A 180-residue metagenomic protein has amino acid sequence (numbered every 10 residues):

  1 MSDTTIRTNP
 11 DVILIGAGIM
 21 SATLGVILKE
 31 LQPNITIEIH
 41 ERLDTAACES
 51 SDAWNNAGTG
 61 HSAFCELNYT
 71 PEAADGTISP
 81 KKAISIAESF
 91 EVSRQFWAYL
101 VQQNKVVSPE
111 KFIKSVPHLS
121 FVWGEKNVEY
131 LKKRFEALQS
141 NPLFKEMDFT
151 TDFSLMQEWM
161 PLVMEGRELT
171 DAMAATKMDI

Functional and structural regions predicted by a protein language model:
M1-P10: A short, basic/flexible loop-to-alpha-helix module at the beginning of a structural domain
N9, V116-H118, A175: Short, solvent-exposed beta-strand edge segments and adjacent coil->beta transition regions
P10-E38: N-terminal Rossmann-like FAD-binding beta1-loop-alpha1 element of flavoenzymes
I19, D44, E125-K126: Short, glycine/serine-rich, charged loops/turns that create anion-binding and catalytic segments at active sites
T23-G25, R42-T45, N104-V107: Short alpha-helical segments and helix-capping/turn motifs at coil-helix boundaries
K29-A53: Glycine-rich FAD pyrophosphate-binding loop
A57-L169: Dinucleotide-binding Rossmann-like beta1-alpha1 core, especially the glycine-rich loop that anchors the ADP
A174-I180: Helical element adjacent to the flavin cofactor pocket in flavoenzyme catalytic cores
